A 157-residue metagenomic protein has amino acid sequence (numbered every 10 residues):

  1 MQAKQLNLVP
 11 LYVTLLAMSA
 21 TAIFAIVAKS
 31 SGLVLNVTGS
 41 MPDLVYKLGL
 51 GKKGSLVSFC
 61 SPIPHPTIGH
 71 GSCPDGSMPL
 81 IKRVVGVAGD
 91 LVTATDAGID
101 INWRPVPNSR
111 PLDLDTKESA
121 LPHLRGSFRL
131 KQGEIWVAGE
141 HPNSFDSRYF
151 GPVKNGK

Functional and structural regions predicted by a protein language model:
M1-P79, S127-R129, R148-K157: Protein maturation boundaries and topogenic segments
K47, S58, T93, D100 (+1 more regions): Hydrophobic beta-strand signal
G54-V57, D90, E134, E140: Structural motif
C60-P62, R104, E140: Generic beta-structure capping elements
T67-G69, A94-D96, S109, S147: Short acidic, gly/pro-rich beta-turn/loop elements at beta-sheet edges and active-site/ligand-binding grooves
S77-N108: Mid-length scaffold segments of soluble, non-membrane domains
V85, D100-N102, S109, D113 (+1 more regions): Beta-strand-rich cores of mature extracytoplasmic or soluble domains
